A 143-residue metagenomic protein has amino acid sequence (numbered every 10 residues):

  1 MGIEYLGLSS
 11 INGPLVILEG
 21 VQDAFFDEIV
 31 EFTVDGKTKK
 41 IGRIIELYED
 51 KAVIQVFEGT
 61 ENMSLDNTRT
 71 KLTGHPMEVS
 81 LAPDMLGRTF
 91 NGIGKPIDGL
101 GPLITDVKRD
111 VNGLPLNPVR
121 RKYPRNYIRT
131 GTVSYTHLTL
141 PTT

Functional and structural regions predicted by a protein language model:
G2-E4, S10-I128: Acidic-enriched and Gly/Ser
T130-S134: N-terminal pre-P-loop "Q-motif" helix
T136-T142: Conserved small/polar residues in nucleotide/adenosyl-binding loops
